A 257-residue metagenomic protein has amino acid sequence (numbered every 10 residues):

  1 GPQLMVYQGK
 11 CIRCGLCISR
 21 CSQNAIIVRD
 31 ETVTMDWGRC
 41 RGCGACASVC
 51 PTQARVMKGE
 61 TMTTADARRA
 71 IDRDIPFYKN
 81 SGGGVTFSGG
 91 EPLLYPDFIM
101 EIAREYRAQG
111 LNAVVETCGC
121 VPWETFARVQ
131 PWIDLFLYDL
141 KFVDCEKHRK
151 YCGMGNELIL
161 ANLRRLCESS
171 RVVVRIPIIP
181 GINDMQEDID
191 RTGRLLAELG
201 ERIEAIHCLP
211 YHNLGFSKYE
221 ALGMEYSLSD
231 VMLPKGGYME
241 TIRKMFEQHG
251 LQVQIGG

Functional and structural regions predicted by a protein language model:
G1-L16, V33-G42: N-terminal pre-triad scaffold of radical SAM enzymes
L16-M35, A45-T61: Iron-sulfur cluster-binding cysteine motifs and their immediate structural context in ferredoxin-like electron-transfer
N24, Q53, E105-Q109, H249: Conserved dinucleotide-binding and phosphotransfer motif residues
R39, E60-D66: FAD-binding FR-type
A65-A221: Conserved AdoMet/S-adenosylmethionine-binding subsite of the radical SAM
E220-S229: Short glycine/proline- and charge-enriched loop/turn segments that cap or connect secondary-structure elements
M232-K235: C-terminal catalytic and target-recognition region of SAM-dependent MTase-like enzymes, primarily methyltransferases
G237-G257: A cross-taxonomic marker for long C-terminal extensions/tails that follow the last structured domain
